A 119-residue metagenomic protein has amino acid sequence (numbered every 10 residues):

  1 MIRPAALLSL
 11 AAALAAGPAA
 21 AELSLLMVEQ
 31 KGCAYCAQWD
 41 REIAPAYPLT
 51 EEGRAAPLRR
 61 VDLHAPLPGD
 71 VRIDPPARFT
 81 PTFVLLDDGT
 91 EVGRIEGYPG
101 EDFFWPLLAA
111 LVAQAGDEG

Functional and structural regions predicted by a protein language model:
M1-L7: Bacterial N-terminal signal peptides that target proteins for export
A16-P18: N-terminal signal peptide c-region/cleavage motif recognized by signal peptidases
V28-Q30, E51-P68: Thiol-based oxidoreductase modules, predominantly thioredoxin-like and allied folds used for disulfide exchange
E29-Y35, F79: Short pre-active-site segment immediately N-terminal to redox-active cysteine/selenocysteine motifs in thiol-based
C36-E52: Typically the conserved alpha-helix immediately C-terminal to a functionally engaged Cys/Sec in thioredoxin-like
F79-R94: A short, hydrophobic beta-strand/beta-hairpin element that forms part of a small beta-sheet core
P99-G119: Thiol-/selenol-based redox modules, centered on thioredoxin-like and closely related oxidoreductase domains
